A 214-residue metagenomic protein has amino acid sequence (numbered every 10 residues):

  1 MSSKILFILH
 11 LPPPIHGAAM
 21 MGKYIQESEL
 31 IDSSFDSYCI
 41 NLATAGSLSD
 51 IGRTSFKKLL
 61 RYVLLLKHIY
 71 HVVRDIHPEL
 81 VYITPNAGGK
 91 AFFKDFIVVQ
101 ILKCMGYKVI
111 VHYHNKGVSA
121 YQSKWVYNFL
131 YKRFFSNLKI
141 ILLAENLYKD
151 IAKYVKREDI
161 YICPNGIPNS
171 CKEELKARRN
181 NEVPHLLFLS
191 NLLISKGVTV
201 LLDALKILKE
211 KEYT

Functional and structural regions predicted by a protein language model:
M1-A45, I76, G106-Y107, V200: N-terminal subdomain of nucleotide-sugar transferases
L6-I8, R178-K196, L201-I207: Conserved donor-binding/catalytic core segment of Leloir-type glycosyltransferases
I15, G89, N169-K172, L193-V198: A short, basic/aromatic alpha-helical/loop segment that forms part of the nucleotidyl-sugar donor-binding site
L65, L80-M105: An aromatic- and histidine-rich active-site surface loop
N86-K90, Y107-K124: A short, histidine- and acid-enriched strand-loop-helix "catalytic/donor-clamping" loop that lines the nucleotide-sugar
V98-K108, K124-K139: Membrane-proximal helix-turn-helix segments that form the acceptor-binding/catalytic region of lipid-linked
N115-K132, N169-C171: Nucleotide-sugar donor phosphate/pyrophosphate-binding loop at the beta->alpha transition of glycosyltransferases
K132-E174, H185, L189: Donor nucleotide-sugar binding/catalytic pocket of nucleotide-sugar-dependent glycosyltransferases
